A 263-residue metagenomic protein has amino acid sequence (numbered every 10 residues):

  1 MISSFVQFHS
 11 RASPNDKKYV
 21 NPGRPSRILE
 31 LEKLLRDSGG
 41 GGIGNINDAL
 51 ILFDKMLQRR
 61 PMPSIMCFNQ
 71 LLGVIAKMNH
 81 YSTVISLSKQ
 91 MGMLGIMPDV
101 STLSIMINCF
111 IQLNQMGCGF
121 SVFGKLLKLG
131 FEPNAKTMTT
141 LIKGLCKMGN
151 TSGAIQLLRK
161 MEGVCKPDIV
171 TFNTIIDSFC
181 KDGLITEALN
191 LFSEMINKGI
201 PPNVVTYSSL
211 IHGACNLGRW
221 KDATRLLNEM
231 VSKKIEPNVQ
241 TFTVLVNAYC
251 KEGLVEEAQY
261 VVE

Functional and structural regions predicted by a protein language model:
M1-D37: N-terminal mitochondrial targeting presequence
R27-E32, A49, S64-N69, G73 (+18 more regions): Pentatricopeptide repeat
S38-A49, H80-Y81: Helix-turn-helix repeat elements of alpha-solenoid scaffolds
I46-M56, V84-M91: Amphipathic alpha-helices of TPR/Sel1-like and other helical repeat/solenoid scaffolds
R60, G95, G130, G149 (+7 more regions): Inter-helix linker motif
